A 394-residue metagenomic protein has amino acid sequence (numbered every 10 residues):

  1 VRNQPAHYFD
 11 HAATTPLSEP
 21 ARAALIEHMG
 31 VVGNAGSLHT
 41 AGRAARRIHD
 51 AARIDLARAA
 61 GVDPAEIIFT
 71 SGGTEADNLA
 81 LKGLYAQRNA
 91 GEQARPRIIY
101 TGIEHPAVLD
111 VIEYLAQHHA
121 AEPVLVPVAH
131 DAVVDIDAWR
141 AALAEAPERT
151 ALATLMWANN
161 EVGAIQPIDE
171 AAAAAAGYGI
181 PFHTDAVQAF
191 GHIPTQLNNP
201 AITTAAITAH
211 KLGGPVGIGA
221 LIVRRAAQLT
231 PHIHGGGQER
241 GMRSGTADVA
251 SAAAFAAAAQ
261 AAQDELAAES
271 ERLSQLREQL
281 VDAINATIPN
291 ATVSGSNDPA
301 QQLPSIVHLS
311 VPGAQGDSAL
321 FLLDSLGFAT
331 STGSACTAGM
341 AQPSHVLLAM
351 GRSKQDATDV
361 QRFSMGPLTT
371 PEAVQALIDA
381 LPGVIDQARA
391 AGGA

Functional and structural regions predicted by a protein language model:
V1-A394: Pyridoxal 5′-phosphate
